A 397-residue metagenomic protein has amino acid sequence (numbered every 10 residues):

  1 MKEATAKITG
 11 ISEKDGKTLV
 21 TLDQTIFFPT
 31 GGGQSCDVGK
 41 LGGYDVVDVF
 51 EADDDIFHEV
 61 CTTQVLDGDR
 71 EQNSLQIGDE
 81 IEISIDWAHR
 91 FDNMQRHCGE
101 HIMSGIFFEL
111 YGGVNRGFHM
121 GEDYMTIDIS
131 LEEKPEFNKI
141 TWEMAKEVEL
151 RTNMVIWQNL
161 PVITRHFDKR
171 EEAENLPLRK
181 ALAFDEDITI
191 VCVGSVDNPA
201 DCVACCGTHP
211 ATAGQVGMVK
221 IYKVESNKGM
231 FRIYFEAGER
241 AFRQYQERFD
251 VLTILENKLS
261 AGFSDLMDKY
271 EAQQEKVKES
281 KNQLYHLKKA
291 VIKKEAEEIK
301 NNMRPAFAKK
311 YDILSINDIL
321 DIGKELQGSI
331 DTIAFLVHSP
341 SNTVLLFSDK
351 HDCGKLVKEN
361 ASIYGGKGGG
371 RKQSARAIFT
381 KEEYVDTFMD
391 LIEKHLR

Functional and structural regions predicted by a protein language model:
M1-D79: Conserved nucleotide-binding/hydrolysis modules and their immediate coupling elements across P-loop/ASCE NTPase motors
E3, K7-G10, H166, M303-I313: Short amphipathic
T9-I26, G78-F91, F184-A200, D349-G366 (+2 more regions): Short, hydrophobic/aliphatic alpha-helical segments
T18-V20, D53-G68, M125-S130, T343-L345 (+1 more regions): A generic structural motif
T25-L41, L75-D128, Q373: Active/ligand-binding-proximal structured segments within catalytic/core domains that scaffold catalytic residues
G33, S195, A200-Q215, A306-R397: Glycine-rich, acidic loop segments that terminate in or are immediately followed by a histidine
H89, E109-N227: Functional cores that coordinate and move charged inorganic groups
E136, G229-C353, S374-F379: Conserved bacterial/organellar gene-expression machines centered on ribosome-associated P-loop NTPases
